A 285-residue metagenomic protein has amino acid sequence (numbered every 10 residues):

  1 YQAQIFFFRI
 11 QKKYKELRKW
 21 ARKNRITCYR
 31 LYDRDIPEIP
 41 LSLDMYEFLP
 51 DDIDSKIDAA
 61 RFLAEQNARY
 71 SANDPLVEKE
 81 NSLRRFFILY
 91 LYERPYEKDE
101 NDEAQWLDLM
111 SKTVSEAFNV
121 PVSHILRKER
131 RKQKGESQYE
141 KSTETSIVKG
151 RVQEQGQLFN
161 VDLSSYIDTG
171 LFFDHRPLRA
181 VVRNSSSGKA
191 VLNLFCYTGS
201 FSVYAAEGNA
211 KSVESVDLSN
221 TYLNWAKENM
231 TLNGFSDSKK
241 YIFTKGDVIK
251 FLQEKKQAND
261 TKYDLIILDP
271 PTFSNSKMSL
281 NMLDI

Functional and structural regions predicted by a protein language model:
R30-P37: Composition-driven low-complexity segments enriched in polar/acidic and proline residues
P37, S42-E47, A60-F87, Y92-F172: Non-catalytic substrate-recognition/targeting regions of SAM-dependent transferases
F173-K189: Conserved alpha-helix/loop element of class I SAM-dependent methyltransferases that forms part of the SAM/SAH-binding
G188-Y197: Conserved class I S-adenosyl-L-methionine
T198-A210: Conserved SAM-binding loop of SAM-dependent methyltransferases across substrates and taxa, primarily the Class I
S212-D217: Conserved SAM-binding motif I beta-strand of class I
T221-I267: S-adenosyl-L-methionine
N281-I285: Glycine-rich S-adenosyl-L-methionine
